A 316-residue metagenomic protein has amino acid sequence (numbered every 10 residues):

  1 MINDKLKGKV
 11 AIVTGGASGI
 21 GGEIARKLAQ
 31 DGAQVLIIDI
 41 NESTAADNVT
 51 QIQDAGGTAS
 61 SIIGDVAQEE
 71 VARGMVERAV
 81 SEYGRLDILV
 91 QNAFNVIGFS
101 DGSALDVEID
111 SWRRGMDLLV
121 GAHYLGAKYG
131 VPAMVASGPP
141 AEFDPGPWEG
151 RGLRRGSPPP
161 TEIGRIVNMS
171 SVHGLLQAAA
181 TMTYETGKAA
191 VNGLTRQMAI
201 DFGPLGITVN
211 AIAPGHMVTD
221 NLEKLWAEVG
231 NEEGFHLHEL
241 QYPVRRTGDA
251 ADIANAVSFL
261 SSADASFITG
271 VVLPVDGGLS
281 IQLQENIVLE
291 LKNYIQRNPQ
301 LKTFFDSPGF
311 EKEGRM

Functional and structural regions predicted by a protein language model:
I2, D101, S258, T269-M316: Short C-terminal tail/terminal secondary-structure segment of NAD(P)H-dependent dehydrogenase/reductase domains
D4-L36, M198: Canonical Rossmann dinucleotide-binding motif of NAD(H)/NADP(H)-dependent dehydrogenases/reductases, specifically
S100-A104, E108-M116, H238: Substrate-binding pocket helix/loop in short-chain dehydrogenase/reductase
A127, G187, T195: Active-site helix of classical SDR
P132, I200-D201, S266: Alpha-helical segment proximal to the catalytic Tyr-Lys
S171: Residue(s) in the substrate-gating loop at a strand-loop-helix junction that position the organic substrate next
G203, T208, I268-G270: Short, small/polar-rich loop/turn modules that mediate ligand/substrate recognition or access, typified
